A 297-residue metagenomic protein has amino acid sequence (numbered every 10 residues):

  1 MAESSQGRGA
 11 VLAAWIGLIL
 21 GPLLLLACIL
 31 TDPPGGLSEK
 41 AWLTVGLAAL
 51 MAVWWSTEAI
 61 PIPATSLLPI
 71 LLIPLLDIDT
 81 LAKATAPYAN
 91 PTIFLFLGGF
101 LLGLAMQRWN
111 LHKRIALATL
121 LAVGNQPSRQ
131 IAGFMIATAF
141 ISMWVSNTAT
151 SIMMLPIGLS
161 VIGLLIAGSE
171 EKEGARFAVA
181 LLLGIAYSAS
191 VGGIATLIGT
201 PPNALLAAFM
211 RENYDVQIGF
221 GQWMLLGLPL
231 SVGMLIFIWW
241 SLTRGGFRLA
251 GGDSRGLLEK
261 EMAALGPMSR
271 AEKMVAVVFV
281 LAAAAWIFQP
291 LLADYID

Functional and structural regions predicted by a protein language model:
M1-L95, E212-Y214, Q222-D297: Hydrophobic transmembrane alpha-helices of multi-pass small-molecule transporters
Q6, P33, L50, P63-K172 (+1 more regions): Membrane-embedded alpha-helical segments and adjacent helix-loop junctions characteristic of multi-pass solute
P22, A59, L104, N147 (+4 more regions): Gly/Ser/Thr-rich helix-start
L37-A41, A59, Y88, M106 (+8 more regions): Alpha-helix capping and helix-loop boundary segments enriched in small/acidic/polar residues
T44, N110, I131, A149 (+6 more regions): Charged, alpha-helix-enriched surfaces in structured cytosolic catalytic cores of large nucleotide-utilizing machines
A52-P61, A137-S146, A186-I198: Transmembrane alpha-helix interface/packing and boundary motifs in multi-pass membrane proteins, characterized by
S160, L205, F209, F279 (+1 more regions): Alpha-helical scaffold segments in soluble metabolic enzymes
L165-R248, A263: Membrane-core helix-loop-helix motifs of multi-pass transport proteins
